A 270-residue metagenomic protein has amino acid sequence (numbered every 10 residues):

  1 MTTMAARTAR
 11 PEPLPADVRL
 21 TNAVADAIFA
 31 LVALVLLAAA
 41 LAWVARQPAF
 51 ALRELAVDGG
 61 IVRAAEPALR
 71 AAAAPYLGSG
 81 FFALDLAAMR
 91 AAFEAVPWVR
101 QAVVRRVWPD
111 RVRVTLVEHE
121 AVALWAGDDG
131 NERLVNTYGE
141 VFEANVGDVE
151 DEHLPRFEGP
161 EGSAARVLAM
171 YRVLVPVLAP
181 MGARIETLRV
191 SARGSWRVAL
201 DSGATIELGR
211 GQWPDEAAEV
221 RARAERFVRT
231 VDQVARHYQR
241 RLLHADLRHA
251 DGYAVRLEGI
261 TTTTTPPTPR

Functional and structural regions predicted by a protein language model:
M1-A45, F50-E54, E66-S79, A91 (+3 more regions): Charged, solvent-exposed interaction patches on well-folded alpha/beta domains that mediate macromolecular contacts
V57: Extended, alpha-helix-rich binding/interface surfaces that flank or overlap catalytic cores and mediate recognition
I61-R63: Membrane-cytosol interface motif
D85, V96: Short, glycine/acidic-rich beta->alpha junctions
